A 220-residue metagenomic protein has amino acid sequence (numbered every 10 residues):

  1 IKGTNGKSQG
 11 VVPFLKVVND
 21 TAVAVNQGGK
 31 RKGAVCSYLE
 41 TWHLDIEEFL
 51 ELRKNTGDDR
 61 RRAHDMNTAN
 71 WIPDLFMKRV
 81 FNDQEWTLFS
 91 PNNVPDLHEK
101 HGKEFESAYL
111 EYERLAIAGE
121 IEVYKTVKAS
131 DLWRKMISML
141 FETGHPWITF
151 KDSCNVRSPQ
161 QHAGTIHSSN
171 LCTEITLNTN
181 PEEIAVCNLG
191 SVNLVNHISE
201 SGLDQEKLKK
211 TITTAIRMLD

Functional and structural regions predicted by a protein language model:
I1-K209: Active-site cavity-forming subdomains of large catalytic enzyme subunits
S191, T211-D220: Long, well-ordered alpha-helical segments
